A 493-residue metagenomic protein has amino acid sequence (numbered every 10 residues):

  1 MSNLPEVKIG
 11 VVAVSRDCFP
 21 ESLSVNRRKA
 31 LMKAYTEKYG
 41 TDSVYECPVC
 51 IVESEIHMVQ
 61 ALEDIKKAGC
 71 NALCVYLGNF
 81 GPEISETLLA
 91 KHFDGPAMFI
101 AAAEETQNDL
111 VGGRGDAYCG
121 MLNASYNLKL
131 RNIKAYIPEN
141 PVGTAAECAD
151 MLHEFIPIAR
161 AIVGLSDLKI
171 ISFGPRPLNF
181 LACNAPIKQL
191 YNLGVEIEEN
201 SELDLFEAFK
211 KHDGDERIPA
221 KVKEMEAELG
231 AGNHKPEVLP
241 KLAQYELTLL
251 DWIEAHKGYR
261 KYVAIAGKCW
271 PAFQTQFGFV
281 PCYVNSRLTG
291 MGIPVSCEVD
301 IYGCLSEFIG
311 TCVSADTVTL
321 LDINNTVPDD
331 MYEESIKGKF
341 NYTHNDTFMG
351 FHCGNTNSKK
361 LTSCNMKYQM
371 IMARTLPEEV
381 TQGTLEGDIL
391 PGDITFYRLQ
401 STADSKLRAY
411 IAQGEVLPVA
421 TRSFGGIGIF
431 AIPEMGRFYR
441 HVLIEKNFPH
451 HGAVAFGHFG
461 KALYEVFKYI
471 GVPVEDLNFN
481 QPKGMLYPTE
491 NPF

Functional and structural regions predicted by a protein language model:
M1-E37: N-terminal basic/disordered segments at the start of proteins
S2-I9, A101, E105-V222, E226-H234: Cap/lid and interdomain-hinge subdomains that line or gate substrate/regulatory clefts in soluble alpha/beta enzymes
M32-V52, K134-N140, V195-S201: Short beta-strand elements in bilobed, periplasmic/extracellular small-molecule ligand-binding domains
H57-C70, E86-L89, T248-G258: Short, well-structured alpha-helical segments in soluble
C70-N79, M98-I100, Y262-G267: Periplasmic-binding protein-like
V222-V313: Long, internal scaffold/assembly segments composed of regular secondary structure
T289-F424: C-terminal catalytic subdomain
I371-F493: Extended hydrophobic packing segments that form well-structured cores
